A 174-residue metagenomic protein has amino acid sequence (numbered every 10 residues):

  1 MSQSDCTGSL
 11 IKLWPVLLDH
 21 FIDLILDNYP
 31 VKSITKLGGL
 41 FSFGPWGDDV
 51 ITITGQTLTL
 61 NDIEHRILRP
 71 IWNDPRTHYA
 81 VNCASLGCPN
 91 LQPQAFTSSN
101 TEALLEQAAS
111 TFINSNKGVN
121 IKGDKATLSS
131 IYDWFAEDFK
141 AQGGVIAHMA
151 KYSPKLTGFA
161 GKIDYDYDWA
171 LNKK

Functional and structural regions predicted by a protein language model:
M1-K174: Interaction/scaffold regions that mediate signaling and macromolecular assembly across diverse proteins
